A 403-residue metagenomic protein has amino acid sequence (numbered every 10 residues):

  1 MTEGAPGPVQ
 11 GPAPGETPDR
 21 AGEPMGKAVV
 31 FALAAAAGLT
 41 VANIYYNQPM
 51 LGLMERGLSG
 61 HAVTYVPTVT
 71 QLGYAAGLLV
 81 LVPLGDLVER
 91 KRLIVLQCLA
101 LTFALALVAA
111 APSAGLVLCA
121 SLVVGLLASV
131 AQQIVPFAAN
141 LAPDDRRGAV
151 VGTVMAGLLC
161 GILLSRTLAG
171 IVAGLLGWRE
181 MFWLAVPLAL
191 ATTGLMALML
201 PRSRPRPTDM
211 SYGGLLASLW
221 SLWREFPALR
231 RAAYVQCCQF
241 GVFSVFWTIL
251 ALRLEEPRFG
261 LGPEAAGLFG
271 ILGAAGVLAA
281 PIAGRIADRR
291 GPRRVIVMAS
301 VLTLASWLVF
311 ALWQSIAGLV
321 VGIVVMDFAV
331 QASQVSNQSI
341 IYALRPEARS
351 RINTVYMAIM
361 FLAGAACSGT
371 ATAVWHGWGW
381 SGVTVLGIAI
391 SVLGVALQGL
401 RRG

Functional and structural regions predicted by a protein language model:
G15-E23, P201-Y234: Juxtamembrane intracellular "pre-TM" segments in multi-pass secondary transporters
A76-A114: Conserved MFS/SLC helix-loop-helix module at the cytosolic interface between two early adjacent transmembrane helices
L78-E89, L278-G291, W375: Helix-to-loop junctions at the C-terminal end of transmembrane segments in multipass secondary transporters
A120-L158: Cytoplasmic helix-loop-helix junction between adjacent transmembrane helices in 12-TM secondary transporters
V130-A142, A332-R345: Intracellular juxtamembrane helix-capping segments at the cytosolic ends of symmetry-related transmembrane helices
T153-L200: Helix-loop-helix hairpin linking two adjacent transmembrane segments in secondary transporters
R293-N337: C-terminal transmembrane helical hairpin of 12-TM major facilitator-type secondary transporters
